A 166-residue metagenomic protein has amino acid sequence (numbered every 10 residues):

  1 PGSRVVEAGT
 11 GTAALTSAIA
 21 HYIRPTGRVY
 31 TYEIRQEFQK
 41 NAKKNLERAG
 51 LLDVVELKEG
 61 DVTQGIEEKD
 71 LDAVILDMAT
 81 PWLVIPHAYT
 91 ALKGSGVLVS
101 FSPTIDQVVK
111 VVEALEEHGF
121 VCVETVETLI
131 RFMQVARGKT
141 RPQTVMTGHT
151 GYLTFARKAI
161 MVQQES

Functional and structural regions predicted by a protein language model:
G2-G11: Conserved class I S-adenosyl-L-methionine
V6, I75, V99: N-terminal Rossmann-like NAD(P) cofactor-binding module of classical short-chain dehydrogenase/reductase
T12-P25, Y89-T90: Conserved SAM-binding loop of SAM-dependent methyltransferases across substrates and taxa, primarily the Class I
I23-R24, L51, L92-G96: Helix-to-beta-strand junctions that scaffold the AdoMet/dcAdoMet cofactor pocket in Class I SAM-dependent enzymes
T26-Y30, L98: Short beta-strand element of Class I
Y32-P81: S-adenosyl-L-methionine
W82-Y152: C-terminal substrate-binding/active-site "lid" region of AdoMet-derived donor-dependent transferases
A156-S166: C-terminal lobe and adjacent flexible extensions of AdoMet/dcAdoMet transferase-like proteins
